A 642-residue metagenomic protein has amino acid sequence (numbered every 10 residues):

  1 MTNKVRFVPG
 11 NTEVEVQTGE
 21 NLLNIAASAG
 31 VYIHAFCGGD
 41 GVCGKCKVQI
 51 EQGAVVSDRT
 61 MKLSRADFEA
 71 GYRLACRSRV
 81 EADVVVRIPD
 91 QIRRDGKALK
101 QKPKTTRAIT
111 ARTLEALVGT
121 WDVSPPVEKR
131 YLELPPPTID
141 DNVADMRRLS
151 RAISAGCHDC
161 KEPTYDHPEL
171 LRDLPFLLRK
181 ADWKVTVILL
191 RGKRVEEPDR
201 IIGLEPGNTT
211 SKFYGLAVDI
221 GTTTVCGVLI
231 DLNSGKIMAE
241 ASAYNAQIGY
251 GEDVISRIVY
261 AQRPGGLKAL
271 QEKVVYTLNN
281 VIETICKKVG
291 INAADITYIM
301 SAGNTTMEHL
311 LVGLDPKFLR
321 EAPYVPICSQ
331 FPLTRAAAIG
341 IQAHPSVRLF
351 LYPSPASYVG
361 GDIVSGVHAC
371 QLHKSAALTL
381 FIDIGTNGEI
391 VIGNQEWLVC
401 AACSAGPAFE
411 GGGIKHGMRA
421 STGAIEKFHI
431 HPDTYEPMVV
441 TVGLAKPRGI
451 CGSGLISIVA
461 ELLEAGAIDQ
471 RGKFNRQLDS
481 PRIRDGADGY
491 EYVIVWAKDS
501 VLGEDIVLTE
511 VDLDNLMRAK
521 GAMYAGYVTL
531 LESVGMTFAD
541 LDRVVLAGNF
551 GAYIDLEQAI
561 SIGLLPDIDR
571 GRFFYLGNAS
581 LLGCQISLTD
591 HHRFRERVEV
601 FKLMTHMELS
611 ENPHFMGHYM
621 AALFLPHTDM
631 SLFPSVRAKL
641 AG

Functional and structural regions predicted by a protein language model:
Y32-D58, R65-A82: Local cysteine-cluster metal-coordination motifs and their immediate loop/turn environment, predominantly Fe-S cluster
S64-E69, L74-A217, T222, S234 (+6 more regions): Nucleotide/phosphate-binding catalytic cleft detector across ATP-hydrolyzing and phosphate-transferring enzymes
V218-T222, G227-D253, K317-L333, S365 (+2 more regions): Glycine-rich phosphate-binding loop of actin/hexokinase-like ATP-binding domains
A246-K287, G413, A424-H429, N515-R518 (+1 more regions): N-terminal phosphate-binding loop and adjacent alpha-helix
A293-N304, V459, F538-G548: Short glycine-rich phosphate-binding loop at a beta-alpha junction
N304-F318, M536-A539, G548-D567, L609-H618 (+1 more regions): Short glycine/threonine-rich loop-to-helix capping motif typified by GTGT followed within a few residues by an Asp-Pro
N394-E396, M536-V600: Catalytic phosphate/nucleotide-handling subdomain of diverse soluble enzymes
L463-S533: A contiguous, well-structured pocket-lining segment that forms one wall/lid of small-molecule binding clefts in soluble
